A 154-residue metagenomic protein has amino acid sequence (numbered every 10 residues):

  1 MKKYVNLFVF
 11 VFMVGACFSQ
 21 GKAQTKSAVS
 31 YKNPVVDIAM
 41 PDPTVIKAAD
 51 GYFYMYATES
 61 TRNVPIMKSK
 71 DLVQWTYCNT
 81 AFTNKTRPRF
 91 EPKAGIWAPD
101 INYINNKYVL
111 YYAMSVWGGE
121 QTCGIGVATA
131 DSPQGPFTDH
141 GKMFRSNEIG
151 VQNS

Functional and structural regions predicted by a protein language model:
M1-T25: Bacterial Sec-dependent N-terminal signal peptides
Q20-S154: Carbohydrate-active catalytic/glycan-binding domains of CAZyme proteins, especially the secreted or lumenal ectodomains
